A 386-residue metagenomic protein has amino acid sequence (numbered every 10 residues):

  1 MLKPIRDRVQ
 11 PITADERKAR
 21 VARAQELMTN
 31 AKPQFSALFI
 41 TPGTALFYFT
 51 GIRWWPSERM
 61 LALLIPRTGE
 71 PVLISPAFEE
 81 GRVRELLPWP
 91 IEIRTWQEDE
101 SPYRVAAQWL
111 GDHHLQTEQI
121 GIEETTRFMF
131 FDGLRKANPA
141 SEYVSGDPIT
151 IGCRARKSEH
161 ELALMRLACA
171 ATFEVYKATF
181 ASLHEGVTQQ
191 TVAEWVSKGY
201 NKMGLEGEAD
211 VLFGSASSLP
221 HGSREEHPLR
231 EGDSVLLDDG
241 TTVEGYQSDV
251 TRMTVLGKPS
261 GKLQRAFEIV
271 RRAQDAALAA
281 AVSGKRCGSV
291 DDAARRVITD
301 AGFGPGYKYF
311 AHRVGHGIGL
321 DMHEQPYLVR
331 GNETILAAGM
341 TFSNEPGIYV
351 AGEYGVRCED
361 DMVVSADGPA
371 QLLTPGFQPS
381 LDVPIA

Functional and structural regions predicted by a protein language model:
M1-A386: Active-site neighborhoods and metal-handling regions in enzymes and metal-associated proteins
